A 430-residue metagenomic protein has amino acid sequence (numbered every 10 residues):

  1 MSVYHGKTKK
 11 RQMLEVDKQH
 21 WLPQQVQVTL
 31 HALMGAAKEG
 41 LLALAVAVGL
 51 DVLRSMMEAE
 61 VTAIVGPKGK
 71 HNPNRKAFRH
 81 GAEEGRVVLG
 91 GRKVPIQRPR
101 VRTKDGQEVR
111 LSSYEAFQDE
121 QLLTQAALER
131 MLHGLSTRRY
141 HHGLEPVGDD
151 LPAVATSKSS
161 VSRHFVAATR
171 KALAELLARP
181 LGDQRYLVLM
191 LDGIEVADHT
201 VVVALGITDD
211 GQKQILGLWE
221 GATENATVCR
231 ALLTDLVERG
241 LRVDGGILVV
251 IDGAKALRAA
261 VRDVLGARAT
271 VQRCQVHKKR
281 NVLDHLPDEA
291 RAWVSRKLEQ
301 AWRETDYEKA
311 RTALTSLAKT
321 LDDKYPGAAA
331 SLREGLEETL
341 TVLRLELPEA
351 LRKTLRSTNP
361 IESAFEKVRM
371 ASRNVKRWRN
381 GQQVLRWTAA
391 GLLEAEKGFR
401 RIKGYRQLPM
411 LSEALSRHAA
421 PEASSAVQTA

Functional and structural regions predicted by a protein language model:
M1-A36, V48, R54, E58-T62 (+3 more regions): Acidic/histidine-rich catalytic cores and adjacent linkers of DNA breakage/strand-transfer/modification proteins
M1-P152, S159: Dynamic "connector" segments at or just before major functional cores
S2-K7, A63, G69-K70, A77-H80 (+3 more regions): RNase H-like nuclease fold core
L50, R54, E58, T137 (+14 more regions): Amphipathic alpha-helical transducer elements in NTP-driven molecular machines
A77, E129, H133, A178-G182 (+5 more regions): Replace "in large, NTP-powered and nucleic-acid-processing enzymes" with "in large, NTP-powered factors and other
A267-D284: Inter-helix linker motif
K279-D306: Conserved phosphate-handling catalytic cores of large alpha/beta enzymes
